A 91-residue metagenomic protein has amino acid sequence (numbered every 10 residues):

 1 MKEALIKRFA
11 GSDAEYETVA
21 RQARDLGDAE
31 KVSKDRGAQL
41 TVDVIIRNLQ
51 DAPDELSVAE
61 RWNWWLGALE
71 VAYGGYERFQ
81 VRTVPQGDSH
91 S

Functional and structural regions predicted by a protein language model:
M1-S91: Acidic, polar-rich N-terminal leader regions of halophilic archaeal proteins
